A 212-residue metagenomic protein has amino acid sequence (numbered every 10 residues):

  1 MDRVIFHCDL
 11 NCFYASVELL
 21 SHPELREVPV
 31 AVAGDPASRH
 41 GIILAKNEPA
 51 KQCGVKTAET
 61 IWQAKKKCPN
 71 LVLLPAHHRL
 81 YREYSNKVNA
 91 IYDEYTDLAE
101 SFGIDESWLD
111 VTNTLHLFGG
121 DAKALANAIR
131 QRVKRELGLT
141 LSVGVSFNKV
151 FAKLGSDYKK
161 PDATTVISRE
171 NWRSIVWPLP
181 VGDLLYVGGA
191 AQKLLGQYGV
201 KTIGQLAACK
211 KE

Functional and structural regions predicted by a protein language model:
M1-E212: Gly/Gly-Pro- and Ser/Thr-rich, intrinsically disordered tail segments characteristic of DNA damage-repair and tolerance
